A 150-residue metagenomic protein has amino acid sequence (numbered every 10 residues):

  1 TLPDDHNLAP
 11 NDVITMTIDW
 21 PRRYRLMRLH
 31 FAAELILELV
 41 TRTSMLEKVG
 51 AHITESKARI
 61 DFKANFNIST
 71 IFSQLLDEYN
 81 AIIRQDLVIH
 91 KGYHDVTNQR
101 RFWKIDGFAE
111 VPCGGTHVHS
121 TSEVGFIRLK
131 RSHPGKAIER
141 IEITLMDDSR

Functional and structural regions predicted by a protein language model:
T1-R150: Active-/binding-site microenvironments in catalytic and ligand-binding cores
